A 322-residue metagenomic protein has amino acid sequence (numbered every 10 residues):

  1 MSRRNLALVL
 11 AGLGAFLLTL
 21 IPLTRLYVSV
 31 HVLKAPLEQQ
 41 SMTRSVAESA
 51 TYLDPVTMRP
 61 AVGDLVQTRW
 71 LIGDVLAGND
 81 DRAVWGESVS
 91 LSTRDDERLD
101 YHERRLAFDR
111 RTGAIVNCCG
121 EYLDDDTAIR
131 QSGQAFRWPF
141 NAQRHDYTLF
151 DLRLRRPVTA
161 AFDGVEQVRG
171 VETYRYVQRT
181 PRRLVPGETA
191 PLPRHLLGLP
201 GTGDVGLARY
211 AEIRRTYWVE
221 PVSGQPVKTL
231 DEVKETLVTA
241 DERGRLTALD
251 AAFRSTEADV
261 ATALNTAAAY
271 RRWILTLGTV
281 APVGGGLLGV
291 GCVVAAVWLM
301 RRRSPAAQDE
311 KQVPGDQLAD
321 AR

Functional and structural regions predicted by a protein language model:
S2-R144, T239, L246-T247, R254-A281 (+2 more regions): Extracellular or lumenal secretory-pathway regions
A47-S49, R179-R183, K234: Solvent-exposed coil/turn segments that connect beta secondary-structure elements in extracytoplasmic/periplasmic
L71, Y176-Q178, E235-L237: Short beta-strand element of the conserved SAM-dependent methyltransferase core
A135-T229: Membrane-proximal low-complexity regions enriched in glycine and acidic/polar residues
G198-T279: Membrane-proximal extracellular "stem/stalk" segments of glycoproteins immediately N-terminal to a transmembrane helix
C292: Conduit-forming functional cores of very large proteins
S304-R322: Cytoplasmic C-terminal tails of single-pass
